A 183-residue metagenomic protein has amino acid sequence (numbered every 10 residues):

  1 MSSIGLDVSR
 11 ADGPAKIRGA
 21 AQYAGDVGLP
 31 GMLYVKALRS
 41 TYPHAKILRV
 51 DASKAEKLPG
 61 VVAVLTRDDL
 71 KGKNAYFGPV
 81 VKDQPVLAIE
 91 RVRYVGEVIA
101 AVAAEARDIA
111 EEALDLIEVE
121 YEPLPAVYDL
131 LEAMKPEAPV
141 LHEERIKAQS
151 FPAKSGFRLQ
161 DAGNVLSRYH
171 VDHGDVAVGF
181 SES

Functional and structural regions predicted by a protein language model:
M1-V176, S183: Flexible, low-hydrophobicity surface segments
